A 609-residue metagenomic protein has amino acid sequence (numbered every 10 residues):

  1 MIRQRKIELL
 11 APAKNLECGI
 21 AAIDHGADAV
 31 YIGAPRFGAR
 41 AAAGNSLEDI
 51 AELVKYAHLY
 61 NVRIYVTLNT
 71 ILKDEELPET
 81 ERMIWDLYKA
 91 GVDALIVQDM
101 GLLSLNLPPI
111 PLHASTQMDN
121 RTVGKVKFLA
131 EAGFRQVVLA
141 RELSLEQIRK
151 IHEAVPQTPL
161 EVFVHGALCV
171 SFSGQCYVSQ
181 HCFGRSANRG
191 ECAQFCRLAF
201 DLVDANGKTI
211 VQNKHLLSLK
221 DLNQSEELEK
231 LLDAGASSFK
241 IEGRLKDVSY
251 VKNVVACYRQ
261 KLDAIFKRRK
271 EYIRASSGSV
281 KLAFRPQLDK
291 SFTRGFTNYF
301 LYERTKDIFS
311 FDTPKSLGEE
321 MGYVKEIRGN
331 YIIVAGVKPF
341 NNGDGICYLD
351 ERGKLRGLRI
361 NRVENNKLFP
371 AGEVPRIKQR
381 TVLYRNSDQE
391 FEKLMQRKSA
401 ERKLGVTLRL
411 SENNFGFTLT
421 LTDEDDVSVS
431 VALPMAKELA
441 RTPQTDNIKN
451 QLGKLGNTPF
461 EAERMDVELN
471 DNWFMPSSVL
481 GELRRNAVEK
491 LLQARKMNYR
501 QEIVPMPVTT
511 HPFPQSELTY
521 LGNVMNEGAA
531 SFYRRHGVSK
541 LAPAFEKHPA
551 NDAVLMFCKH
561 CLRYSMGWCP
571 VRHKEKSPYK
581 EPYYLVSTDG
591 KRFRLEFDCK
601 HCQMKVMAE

Functional and structural regions predicted by a protein language model:
M1-H25, A29-A39, L53-V54, Y60-Y88 (+3 more regions): Surface-exposed amphipathic alpha-helical tracts and adjacent flexible/coil segments at the periphery of soluble enzymes
A42-A51: Aromatic- and glycine-enriched glycan-recognition loops and surfaces that form the carbohydrate-binding subsites
D93: Short, conserved active-site loop motifs that form the nucleotide-linked donor/cofactor pocket
L103-P108: Short active-site loop/helix that positions an aromatic residue
S115-T116, N120: Ser/Thr-centric signal marking residues that sit in or immediately flank functional binding/regulatory motifs
R121-K125: Short, glycine/polar-rich helix-capping loops at beta-to-alpha or helix-loop-helix junctions that flank or form
